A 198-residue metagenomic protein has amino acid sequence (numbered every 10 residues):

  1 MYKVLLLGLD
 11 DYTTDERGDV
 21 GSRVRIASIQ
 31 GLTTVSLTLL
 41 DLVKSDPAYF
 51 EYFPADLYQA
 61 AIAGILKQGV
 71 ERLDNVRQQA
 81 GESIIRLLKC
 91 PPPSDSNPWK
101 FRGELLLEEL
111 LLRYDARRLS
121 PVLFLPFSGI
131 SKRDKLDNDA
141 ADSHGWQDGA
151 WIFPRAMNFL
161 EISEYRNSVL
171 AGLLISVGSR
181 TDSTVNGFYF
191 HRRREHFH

Functional and structural regions predicted by a protein language model:
M1-H198: Extended, low-complexity, acidic/polar intrinsically disordered regions that flank or interrupt HEAT/TOG/ARM solenoid
